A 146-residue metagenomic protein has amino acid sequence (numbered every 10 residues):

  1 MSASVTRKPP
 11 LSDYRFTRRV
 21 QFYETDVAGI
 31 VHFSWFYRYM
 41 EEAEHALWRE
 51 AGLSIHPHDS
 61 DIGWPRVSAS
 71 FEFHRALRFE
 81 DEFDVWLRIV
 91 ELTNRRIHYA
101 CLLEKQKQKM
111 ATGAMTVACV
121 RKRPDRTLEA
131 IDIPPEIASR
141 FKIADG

Functional and structural regions predicted by a protein language model:
S2-E50: Catalytic strand-loop segment that frames the active site of acyl-thioester-processing enzymes
S2-P10, Y14-F16, F73-F79, V90-G146: HotDog/MaoC-like acyl-thioester-processing domains
V31, W64-R66, M110: A broad, structural micro-motif
A46, E50, E72, R140: Solvent-exposed, charged/polar functional surfaces in cytosolic regulatory/catalytic domains
W48-I55, A118-C119: Glycine-rich, pocket-lining loop/helix-strand segments that form or immediately flank
I55-W64: Short, basic/aromatic beta-hairpin or loop at an interaction surface
G63-I89: Helix-adjacent hinge/juxtasegments
